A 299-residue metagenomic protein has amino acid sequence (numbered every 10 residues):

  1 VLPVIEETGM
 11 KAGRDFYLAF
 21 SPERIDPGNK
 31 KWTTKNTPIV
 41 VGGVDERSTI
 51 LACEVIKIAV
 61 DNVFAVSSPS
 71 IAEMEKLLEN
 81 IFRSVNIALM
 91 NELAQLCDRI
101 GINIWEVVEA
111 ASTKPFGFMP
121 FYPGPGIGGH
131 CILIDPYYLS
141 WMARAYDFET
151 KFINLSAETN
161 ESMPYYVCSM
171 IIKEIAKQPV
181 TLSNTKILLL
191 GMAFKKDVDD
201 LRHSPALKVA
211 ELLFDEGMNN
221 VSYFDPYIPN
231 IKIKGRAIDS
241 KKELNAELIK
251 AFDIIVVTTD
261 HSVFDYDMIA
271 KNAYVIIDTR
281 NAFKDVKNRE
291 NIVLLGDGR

Functional and structural regions predicted by a protein language model:
V1-R299: Structural/interface elements that position substrates and couple domains in central-metabolism enzymes
